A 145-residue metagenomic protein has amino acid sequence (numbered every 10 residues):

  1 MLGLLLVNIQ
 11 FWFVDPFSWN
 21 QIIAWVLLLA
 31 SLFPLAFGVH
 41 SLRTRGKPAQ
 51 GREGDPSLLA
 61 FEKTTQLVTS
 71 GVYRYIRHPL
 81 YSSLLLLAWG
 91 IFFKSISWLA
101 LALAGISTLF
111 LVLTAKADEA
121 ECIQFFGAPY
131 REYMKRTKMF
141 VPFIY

Functional and structural regions predicted by a protein language model:
M1-T69, S83-Y145: Membrane-anchoring alpha-helices and their flanking helix-loop junctions
G71-R74, H78-P79: Glycine-rich acyl-CoA binding loop
